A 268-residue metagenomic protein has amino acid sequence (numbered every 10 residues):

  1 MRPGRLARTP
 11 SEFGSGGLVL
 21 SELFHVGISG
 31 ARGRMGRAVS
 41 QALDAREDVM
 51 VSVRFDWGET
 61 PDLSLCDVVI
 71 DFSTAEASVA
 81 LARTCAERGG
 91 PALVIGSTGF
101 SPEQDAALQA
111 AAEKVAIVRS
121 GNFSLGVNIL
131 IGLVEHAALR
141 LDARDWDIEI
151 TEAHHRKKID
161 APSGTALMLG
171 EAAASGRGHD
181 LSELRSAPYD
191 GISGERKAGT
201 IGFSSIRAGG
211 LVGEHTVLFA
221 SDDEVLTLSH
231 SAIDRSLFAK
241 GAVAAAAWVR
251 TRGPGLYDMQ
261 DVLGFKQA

Functional and structural regions predicted by a protein language model:
M1-V19: N-terminal amphipathic/basic-hydrophobic helices that include classical n-h-c signal peptides and signal-anchor
H25-L63, D145-A268: C-terminal substrate-binding/catalytic lobe of Rossmann-fold NAD(P)-dependent oxidoreductases
S29, F72-S73, G96-S97, S120 (+1 more regions): Structural motif
W57, T98-F100, N122-F123, A153-H155: Short, ordered loop/turn segments at secondary-structure junctions
C66-A80, A92-G96: Rossmann-like NAD(P)-binding element
T84-P102: ADP-ribose/adenylate-binding Rossmann-like module
S97-I117, N128, E135: Rossmann-fold NAD(P)-binding glycine/threonine-rich loop
I129, L133-D145, A161: Rossmann-like NAD(P)H-binding beta-loop-alpha module
